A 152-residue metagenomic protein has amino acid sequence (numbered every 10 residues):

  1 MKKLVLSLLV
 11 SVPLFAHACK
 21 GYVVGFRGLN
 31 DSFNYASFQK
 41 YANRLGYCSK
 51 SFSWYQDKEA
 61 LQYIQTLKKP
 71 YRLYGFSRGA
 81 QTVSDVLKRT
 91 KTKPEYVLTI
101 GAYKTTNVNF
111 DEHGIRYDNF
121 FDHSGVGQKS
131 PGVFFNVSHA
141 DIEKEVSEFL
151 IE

Functional and structural regions predicted by a protein language model:
L4-P13: Sec-dependent N-terminal signal peptides
A18-K69, H123-V133, H139: Active-site catalytic motif of lipid deacylating hydrolases and related acyltransferases
L29-N30, S77, G101-K104: Catalytic metal-binding/acid-base residues of hydrolase active sites
G75-G79, V83: Gly/Ala-rich beta-loop-alpha elbow adjacent to hydrolase catalytic centers
V86-E95: Conserved hydrolase catalytic core segment
K104-E152: C-terminal catalytic-base region of ester-bond hydrolases, centering on the histidine of the charge-relay
